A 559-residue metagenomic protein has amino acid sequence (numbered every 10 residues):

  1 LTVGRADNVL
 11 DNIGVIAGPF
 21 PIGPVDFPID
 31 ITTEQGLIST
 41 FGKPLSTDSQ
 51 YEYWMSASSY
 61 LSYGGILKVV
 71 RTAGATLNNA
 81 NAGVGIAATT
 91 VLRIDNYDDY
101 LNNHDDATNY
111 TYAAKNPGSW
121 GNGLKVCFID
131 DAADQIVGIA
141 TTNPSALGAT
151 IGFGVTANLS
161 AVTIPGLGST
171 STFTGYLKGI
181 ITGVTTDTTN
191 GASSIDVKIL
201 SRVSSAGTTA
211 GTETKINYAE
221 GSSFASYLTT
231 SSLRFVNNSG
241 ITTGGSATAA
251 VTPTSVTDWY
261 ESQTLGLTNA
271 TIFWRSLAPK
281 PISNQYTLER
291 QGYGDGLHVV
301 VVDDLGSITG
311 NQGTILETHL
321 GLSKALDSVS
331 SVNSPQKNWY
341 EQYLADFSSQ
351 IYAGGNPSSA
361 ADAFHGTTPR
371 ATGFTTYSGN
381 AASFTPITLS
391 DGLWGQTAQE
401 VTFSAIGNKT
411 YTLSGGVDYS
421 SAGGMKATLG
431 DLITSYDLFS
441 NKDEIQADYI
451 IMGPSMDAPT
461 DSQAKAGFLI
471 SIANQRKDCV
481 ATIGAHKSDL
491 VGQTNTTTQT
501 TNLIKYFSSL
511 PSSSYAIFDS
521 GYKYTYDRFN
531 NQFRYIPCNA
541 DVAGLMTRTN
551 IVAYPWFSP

Functional and structural regions predicted by a protein language model:
L1-P559: A glycine- and small-residue-enriched flexible loop/hinge signal that marks low-structured segments
